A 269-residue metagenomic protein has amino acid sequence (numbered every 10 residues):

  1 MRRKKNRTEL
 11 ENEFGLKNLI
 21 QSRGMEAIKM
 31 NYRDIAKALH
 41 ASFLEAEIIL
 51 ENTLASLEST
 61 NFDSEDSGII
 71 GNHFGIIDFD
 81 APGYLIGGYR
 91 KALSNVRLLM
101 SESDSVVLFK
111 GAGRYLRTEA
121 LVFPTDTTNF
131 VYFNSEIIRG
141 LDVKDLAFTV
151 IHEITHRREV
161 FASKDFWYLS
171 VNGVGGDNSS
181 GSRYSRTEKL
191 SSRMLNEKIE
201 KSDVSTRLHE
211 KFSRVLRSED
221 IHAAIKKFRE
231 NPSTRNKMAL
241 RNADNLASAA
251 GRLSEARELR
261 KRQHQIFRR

Functional and structural regions predicted by a protein language model:
M1-F148, R157-R269: Predominantly extracellular/secreted Zn2+-dependent metalloproteases
E153: Walker B catalytic acidic pair
